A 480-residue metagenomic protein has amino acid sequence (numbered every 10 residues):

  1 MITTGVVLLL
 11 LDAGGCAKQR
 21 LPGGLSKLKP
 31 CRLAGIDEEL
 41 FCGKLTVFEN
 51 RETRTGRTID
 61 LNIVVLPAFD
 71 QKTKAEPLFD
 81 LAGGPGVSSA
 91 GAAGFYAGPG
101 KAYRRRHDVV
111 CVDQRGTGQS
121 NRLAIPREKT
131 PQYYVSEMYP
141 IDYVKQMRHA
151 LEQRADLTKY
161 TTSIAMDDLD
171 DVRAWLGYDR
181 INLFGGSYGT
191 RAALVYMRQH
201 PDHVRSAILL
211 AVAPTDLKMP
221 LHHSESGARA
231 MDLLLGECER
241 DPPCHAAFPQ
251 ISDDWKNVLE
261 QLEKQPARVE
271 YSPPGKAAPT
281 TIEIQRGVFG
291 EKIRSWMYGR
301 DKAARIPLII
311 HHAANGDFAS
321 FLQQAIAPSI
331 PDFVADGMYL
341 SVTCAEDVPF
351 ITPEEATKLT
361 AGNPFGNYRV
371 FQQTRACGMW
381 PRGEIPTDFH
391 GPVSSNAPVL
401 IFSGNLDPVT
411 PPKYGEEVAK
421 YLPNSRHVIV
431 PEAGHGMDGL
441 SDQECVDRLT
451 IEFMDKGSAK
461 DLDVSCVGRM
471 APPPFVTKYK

Functional and structural regions predicted by a protein language model:
I2-D12: Bacterial N-terminal signal peptides
A17-V288, S341, A345-K480: Gly/Pro-rich cap/lid or specificity-loop segments adjacent to the active site
T117, E291, V334: Extracytoplasmic ligand-binding site segments that recognize negatively charged/polar headgroups
A155, P279-T280, K292-W296, I330-P331: Second-shell loop/turn segments in exported
C238, L262, M297, I310-A314 (+2 more regions): Hydrophobic residues in alpha-helical segments
D241, K302, A313-S320, Q443: Short, solvent-exposed helix-helix connector turns and helix-capping sites enriched in acidic/polar residues
I282-H311: P-loop NTPase catalytic cores that bind/hydrolyze ATP
I310-H311, N315-T352: Long, low-complexity segments enriched in small/aliphatic residues
